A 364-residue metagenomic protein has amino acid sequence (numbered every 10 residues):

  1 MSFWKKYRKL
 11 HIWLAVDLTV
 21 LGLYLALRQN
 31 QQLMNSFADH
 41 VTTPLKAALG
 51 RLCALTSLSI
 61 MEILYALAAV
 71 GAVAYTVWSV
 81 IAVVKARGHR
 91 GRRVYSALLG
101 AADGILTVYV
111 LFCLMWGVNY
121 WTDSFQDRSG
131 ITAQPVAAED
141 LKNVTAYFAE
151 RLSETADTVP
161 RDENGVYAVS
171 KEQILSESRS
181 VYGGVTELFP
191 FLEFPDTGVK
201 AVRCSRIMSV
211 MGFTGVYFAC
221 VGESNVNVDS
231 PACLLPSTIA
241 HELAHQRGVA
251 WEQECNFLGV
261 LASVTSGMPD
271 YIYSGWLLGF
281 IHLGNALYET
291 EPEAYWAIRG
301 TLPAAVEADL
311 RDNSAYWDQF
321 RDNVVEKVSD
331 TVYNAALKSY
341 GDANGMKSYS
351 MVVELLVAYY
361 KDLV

Functional and structural regions predicted by a protein language model:
M1-W13: N-terminal membrane topogenic signal
I12-R28, T107-F112: Hydrophobic alpha-helical membrane-insertion segments
L18-V83: Membrane-embedded alpha-helical segments of integral membrane proteins
S57, L235-N256, V260-L261: Active-site recognition of the HExxH zinc-binding catalytic motif
V80, G91-G222: Contiguous, non-catalytic segments that form substrate-binding/exosite surfaces or channel walls
E139-N143, F148, A250-Y295: Post-HExxH zinc-binding segment in Zn-dependent metallohydrolases
A219-E223, P231-L235, A250: Extracytoplasmic
E307-V364: Pan-zinc metallopeptidase signature
